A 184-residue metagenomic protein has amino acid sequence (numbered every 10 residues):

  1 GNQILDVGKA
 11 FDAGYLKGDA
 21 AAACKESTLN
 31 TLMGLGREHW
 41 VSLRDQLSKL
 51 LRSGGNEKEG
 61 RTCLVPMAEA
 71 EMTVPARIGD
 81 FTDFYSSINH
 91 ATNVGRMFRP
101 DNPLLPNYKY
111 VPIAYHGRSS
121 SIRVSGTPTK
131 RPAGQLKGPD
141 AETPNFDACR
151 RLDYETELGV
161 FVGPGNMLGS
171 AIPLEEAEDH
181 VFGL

Functional and structural regions predicted by a protein language model:
N2-L184: Active-site microenvironments in enzyme catalytic cores
